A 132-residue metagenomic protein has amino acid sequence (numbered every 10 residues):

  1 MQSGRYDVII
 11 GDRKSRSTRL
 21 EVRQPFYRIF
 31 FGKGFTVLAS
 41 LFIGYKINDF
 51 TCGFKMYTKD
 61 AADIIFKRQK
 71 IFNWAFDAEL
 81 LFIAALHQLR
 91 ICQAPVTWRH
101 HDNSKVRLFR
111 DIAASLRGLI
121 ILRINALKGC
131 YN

Functional and structural regions predicted by a protein language model:
M1-W74, H101-R107, S115: Acceptor/aglycone-binding surface of glycosyltransferases and processive sugar-polymer synthases
Q2, S40-I43, L86, I121 (+1 more regions): Residues at helix-coil transition
Y45-K46, R68-F72, L81-R99: Catalytic donor-sugar/metal-binding loop of nucleotide-sugar-dependent glycosyltransferases
K55, I83-A85, R117: A ubiquitous, low-specificity "background" feature that marks scattered single residues across proteins without
A78: DNA-recognition element of transcription regulators
Q88-N132: C-terminal catalytic/acceptor-binding lobe
